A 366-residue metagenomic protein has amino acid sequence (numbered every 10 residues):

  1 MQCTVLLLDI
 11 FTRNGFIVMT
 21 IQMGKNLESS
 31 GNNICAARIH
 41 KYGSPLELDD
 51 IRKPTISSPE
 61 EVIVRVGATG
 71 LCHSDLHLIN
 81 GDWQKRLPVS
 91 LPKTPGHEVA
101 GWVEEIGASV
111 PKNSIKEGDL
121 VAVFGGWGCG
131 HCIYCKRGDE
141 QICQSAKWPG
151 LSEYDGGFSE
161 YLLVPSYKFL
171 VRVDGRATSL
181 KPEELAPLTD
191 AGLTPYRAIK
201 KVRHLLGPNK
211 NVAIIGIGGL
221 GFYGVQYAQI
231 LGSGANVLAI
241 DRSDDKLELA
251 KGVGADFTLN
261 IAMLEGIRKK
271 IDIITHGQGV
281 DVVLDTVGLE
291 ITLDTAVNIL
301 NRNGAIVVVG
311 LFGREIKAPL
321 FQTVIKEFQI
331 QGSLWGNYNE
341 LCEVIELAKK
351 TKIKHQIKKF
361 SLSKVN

Functional and structural regions predicted by a protein language model:
F16, T20-I34, R65, D244 (+2 more regions): C-terminal hydrophobic helical "lid"/dimerization subdomain of Rossmann-like NAD(P)H-dependent oxidoreductases
R52-T69, W83-I133, D155, D174-T178: Glycine-rich beta-strand-centered segment in the early N-terminal region that forms part of a ligand/cofactor-binding
G118, T178-E265, K269: Mid-domain Rossmann-like dinucleotide-binding core that forms the NAD(H)/NADP(H) cofactor-binding site
C129-I215: NAD(P)H dinucleotide-binding glycine-rich loop of Rossmann-like/cofactor-binding domains, especially the beta1-alpha1
R268-I273, G313-N366: C-terminal substrate-binding/catalytic core of Rossmann-like NAD(P)-dependent dehydrogenases/reductases
L300-N301: Helix-to-beta-strand junctions that scaffold the AdoMet/dcAdoMet cofactor pocket in Class I SAM-dependent enzymes
G304: Glycine-centered, small-residue-biased loops immediately flanking beta-strands in adenine/cofactor-binding cores
V309-G310: Acidic carboxylate diad motif detector
